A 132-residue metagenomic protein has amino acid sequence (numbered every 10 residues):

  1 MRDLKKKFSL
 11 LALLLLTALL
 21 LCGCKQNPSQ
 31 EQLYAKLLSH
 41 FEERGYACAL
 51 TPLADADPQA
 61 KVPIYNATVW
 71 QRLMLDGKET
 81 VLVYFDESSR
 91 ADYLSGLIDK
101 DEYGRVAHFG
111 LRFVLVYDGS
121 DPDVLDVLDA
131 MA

Functional and structural regions predicted by a protein language model:
D3, K7-S9, L16, C22-T80 (+1 more regions): Soluble, non-membrane globular domain cores that form compact, hydrophobic packing and curved binding surfaces
